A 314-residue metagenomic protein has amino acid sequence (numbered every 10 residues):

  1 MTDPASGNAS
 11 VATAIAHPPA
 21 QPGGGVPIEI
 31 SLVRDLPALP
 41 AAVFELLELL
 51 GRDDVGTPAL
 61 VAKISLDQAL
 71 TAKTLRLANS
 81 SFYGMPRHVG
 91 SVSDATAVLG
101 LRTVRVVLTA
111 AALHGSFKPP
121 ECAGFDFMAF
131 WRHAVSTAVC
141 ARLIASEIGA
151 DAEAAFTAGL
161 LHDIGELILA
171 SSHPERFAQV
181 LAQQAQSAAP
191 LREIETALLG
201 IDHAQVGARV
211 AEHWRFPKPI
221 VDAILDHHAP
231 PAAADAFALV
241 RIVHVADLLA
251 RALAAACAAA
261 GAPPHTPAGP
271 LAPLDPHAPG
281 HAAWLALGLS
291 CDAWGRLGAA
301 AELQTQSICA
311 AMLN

Functional and structural regions predicted by a protein language model:
M1-A185, A189-P279: Conserved alpha-helical "signature site" that marks functionally important helical segments or helix/loop junctions
L274-A293: Short helix/strand-capping connector loops at secondary-structure junctions
L287-L289, A293-L313: C-terminal accessory extensions/subdomains outside the catalytic/core fold
